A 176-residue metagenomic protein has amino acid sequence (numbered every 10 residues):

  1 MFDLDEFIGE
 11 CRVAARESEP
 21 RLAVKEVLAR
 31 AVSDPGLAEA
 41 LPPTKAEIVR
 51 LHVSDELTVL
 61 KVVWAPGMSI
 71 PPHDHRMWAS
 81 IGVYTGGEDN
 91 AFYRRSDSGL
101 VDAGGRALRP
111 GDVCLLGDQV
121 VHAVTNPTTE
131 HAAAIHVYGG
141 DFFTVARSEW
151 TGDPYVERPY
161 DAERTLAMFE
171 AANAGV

Functional and structural regions predicted by a protein language model:
M1-G36: N-terminal leader/capping segments at the start of a protein or of a new domain
L37-P66: A short glycine-rich, His/Asp/Glu-containing loop-to-beta-strand
L60-D74, G117-Q119: Conserved short histidine dyad/triad with adjacent acidic residue
P71-P72, N90-A91, L116, H122-T128 (+1 more regions): Short beta-strand His + acidic residue motifs that chelate non-heme Fe in jelly-roll/DSBH and cupin folds
H75-R94: Glycine- and acidic-residue-biased ligand/ion/polar-headgroup-sensing regions
S80-G82, T129-V145: A short hydrophobic beta-strand segment most commonly corresponding to one strand of the jelly-roll/cupin
R95-H122, Y160: Short acidic-glycine-tyrosine-enriched beta hairpin
V137-V176: Conserved double-stranded beta-helix
